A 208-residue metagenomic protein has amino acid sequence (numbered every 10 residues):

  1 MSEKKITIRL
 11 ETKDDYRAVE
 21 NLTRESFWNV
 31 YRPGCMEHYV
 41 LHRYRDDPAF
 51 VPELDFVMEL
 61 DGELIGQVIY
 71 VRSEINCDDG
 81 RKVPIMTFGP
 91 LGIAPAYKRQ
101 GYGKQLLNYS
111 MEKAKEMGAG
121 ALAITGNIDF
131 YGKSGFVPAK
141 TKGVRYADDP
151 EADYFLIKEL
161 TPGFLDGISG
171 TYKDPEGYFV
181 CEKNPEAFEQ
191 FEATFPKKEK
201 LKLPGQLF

Functional and structural regions predicted by a protein language model:
M1-D14, N21: Conserved N-terminal entry element of GNAT/NAT acetyltransferase domains
E20, F27-I69, E74: Active-site rim helix/loop that mediates acceptor-substrate recognition in acyltransferases
L54, M58, G89-G92, A119-T125: Internal, conserved structured core segments that host functional sites
E63, R81, A94-Q105, M117 (+1 more regions): Conserved glycine-rich acetyl-CoA-binding loop
S73-F88, K98: A conserved beta-turn-beta hairpin within the catalytic core of GNAT-like acetyltransferases that forms part
F88, I93, R99-E112, I124: Conserved acetyl-CoA-binding loop-helix of GNAT-fold acetyltransferases
E116-A119, G126-P150: Conserved active-site alpha-helix within GNAT-family acetyltransferase domains
F164-F208: Acidic/histidine-enriched, glycine/proline-rich intrinsically disordered or flexible terminal extensions
